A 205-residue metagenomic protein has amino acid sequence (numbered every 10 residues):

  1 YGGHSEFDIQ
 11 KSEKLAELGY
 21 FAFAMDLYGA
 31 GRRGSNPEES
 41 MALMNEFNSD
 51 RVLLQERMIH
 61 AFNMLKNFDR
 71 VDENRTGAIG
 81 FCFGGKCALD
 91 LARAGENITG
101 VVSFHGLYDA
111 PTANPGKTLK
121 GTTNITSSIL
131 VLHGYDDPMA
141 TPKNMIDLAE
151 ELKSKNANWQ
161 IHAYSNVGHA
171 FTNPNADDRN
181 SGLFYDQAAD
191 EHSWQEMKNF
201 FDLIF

Functional and structural regions predicted by a protein language model:
Y1-F205: N-terminal cap/leader regions of alpha/beta-hydrolase-fold enzymes, predominantly small-molecule hydrolases
